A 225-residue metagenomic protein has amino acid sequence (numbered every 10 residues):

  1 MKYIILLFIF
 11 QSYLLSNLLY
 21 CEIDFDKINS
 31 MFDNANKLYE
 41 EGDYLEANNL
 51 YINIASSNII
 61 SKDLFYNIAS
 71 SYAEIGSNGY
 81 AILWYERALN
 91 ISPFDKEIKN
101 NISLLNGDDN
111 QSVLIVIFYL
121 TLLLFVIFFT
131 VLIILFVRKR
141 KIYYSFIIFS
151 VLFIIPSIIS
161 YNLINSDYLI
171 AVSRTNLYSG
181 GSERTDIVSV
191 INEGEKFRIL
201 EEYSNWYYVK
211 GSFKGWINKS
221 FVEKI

Functional and structural regions predicted by a protein language model:
I28, K62-D63, K96: Helix-start (N-cap) detector for alpha-helical repeat units in TPR-like alpha-solenoids, especially tetratricopeptide
N78, L83, V151-T175, S179-V188 (+2 more regions): Boundary regions of SH3-family modules and the immediately adjacent low-complexity/disordered segments in eukaryotic
E97-L135: Membrane-embedded alpha-helical segments of integral membrane proteins
